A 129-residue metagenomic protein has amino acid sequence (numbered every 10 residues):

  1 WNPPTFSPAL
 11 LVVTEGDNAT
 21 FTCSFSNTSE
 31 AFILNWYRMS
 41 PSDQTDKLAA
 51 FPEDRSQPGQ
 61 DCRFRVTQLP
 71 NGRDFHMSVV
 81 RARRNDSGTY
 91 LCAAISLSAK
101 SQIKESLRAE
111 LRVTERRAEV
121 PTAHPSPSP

Functional and structural regions predicted by a protein language model:
W1-T22: N-terminal edge beta-strand
S7, D17, E30, Q60 (+2 more regions): Exposed loop/turn and edge beta-strand positions of beta-sandwich/beta-sheet ligand-binding modules
L11-E15, F51, L69, A82: Hydrophobic beta-strand core residues of beta-sandwich domains
T20, R65-S101: Ligand-binding face of N-terminal immunoglobulin V-set domains in extracellular IgSF glycoproteins
S24-N27, R81: Non-cytosolic beta-sheet module surface loops
T28-C62: N-terminal V-set
T89-V120: Extracellular/luminal immunoglobulin-like beta-sandwich modules
A118-S128: Extracellular mucin-like PTS segments
